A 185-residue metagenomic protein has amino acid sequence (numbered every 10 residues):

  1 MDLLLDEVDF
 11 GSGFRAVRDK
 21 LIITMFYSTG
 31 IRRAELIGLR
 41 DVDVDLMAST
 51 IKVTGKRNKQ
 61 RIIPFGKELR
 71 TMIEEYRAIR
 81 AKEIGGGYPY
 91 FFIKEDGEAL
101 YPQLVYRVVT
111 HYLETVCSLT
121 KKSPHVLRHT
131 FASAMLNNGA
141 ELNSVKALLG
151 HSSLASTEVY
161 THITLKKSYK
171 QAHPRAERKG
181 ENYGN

Functional and structural regions predicted by a protein language model:
M1-N185: Conserved catalytic core of the tyrosine transesterase superfamily
